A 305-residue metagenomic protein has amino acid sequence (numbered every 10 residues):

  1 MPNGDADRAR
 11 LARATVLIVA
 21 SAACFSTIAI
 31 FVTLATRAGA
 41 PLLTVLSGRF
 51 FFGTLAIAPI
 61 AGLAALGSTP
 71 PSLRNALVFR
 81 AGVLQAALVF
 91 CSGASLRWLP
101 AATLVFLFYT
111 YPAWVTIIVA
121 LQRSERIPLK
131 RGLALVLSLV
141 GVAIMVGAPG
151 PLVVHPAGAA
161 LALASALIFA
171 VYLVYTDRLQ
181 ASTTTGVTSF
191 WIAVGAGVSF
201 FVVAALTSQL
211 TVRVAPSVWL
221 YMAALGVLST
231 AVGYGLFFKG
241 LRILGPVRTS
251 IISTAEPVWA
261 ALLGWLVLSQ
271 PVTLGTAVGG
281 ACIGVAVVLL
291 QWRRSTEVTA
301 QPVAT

Functional and structural regions predicted by a protein language model:
M1-G48, V83, A87, C91 (+4 more regions): Glycine-/small-residue-enriched transmembrane alpha-helix faces in small-molecule transporters and effluxers
P2-N3, V16, F50, G147-A148 (+2 more regions): C-terminal-most transmembrane helix of multi-pass membrane proteins
R10-T15, A38-S47, P70-N75, G132 (+3 more regions): Juxtamembrane helix-entry segments on the extracytoplasmic side of multipass membrane proteins
A22-A23, G48, L104-T110, Y175-V198 (+1 more regions): Helix-helix packing/entry segments at the starts of transmembrane helices
C24-F31, A58-F108, I144, G226-L244: Specific transmembrane alpha-helical segments of multi-pass solute transporters/efflux pumps, especially DMT/EamA
V32, R37-A87, P112-I118, I168-Y175 (+3 more regions): Transmembrane alpha-helices of multi-pass small-molecule transport proteins
T44-L55, Q85, S92-R126, S165 (+1 more regions): Specific alpha-helical transmembrane segments that line the substrate/conduction pathway and gating interfaces
I57, Q85, I127-G147, A166 (+3 more regions): Hydrophobic transmembrane alpha-helices of multi-pass small-molecule transport proteins
